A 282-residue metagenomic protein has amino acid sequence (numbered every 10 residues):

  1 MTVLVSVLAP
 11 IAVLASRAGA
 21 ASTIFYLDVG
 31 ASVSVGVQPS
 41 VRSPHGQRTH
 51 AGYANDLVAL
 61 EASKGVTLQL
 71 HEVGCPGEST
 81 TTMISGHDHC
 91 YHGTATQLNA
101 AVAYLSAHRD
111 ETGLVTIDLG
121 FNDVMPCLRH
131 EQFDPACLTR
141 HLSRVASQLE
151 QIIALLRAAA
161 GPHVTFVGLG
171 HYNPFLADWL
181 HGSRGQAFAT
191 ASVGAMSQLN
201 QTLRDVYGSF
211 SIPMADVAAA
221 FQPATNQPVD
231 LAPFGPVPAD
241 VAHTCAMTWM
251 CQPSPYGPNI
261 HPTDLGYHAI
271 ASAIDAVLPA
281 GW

Functional and structural regions predicted by a protein language model:
M1-A20: Secretory targeting and sorting signals
A20-G77, V115, H268: Serine-esterase "nucleophile elbow" of acetyl-processing enzymes
Q38-A51, S79-G93, A136, R140 (+1 more regions): Acidic/histidine-rich helix-loop elements that form or flank divalent-metal/phosphate-binding sites at the catalytic
D56, L60, L155, A273: Rossmann-fold NAD(P)-dependent oxidoreductase module
E72-T80, A220-P223: Acidic helix-start/capping segments at beta-turn-to-alpha-helix junctions
T81, G281-W282: Cytoplasmic membrane-interface segments at the C-terminal ends of transmembrane helices
H92-I260, D264, D275: Alpha-helical cap/lid subdomain in secreted, periplasmic, or secretory-pathway luminal O-acyl-processing enzymes
Y104, A269, A273-G281: C-terminal alpha-helix
